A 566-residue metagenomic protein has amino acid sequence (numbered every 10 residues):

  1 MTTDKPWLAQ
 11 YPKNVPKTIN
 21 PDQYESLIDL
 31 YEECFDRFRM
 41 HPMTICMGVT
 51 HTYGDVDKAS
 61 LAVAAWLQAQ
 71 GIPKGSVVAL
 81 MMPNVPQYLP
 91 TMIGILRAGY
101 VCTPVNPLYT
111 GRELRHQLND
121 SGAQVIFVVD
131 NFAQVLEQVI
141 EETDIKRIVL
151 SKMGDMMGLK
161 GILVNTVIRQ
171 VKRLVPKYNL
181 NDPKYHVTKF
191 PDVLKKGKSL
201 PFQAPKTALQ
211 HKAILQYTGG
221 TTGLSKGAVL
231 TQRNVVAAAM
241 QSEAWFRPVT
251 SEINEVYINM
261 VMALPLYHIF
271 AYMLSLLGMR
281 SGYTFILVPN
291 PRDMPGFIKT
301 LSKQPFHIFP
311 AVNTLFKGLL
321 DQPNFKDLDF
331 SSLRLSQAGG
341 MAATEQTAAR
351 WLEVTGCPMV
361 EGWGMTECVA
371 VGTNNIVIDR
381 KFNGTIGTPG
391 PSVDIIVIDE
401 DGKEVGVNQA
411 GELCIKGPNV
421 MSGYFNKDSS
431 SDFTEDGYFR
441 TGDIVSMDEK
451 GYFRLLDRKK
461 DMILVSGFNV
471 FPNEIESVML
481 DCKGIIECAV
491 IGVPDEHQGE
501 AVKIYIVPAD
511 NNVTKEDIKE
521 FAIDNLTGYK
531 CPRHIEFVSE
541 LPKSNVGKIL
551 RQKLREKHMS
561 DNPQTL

Functional and structural regions predicted by a protein language model:
Q23, M40-V85, L89-I93, T110-R115: Conserved AMP-binding/adenylate-forming core of the ANL superfamily
T52-G54, A213-M240: Conserved AMP-binding A3 loop
I126, D130, F309, G417 (+5 more regions): AMP-binding/adenylate-forming catalytic core of the ANL superfamily
T166, F306-A311, L320-K381, D394: Gly/Ser/Thr-rich phosphate-binding loop
Y178-Y217, L224, V249-N259: Conserved pre-ATP/AMP-binding loop-to-beta segment of ANL
V236-N259, Y267-H307, Q322: Conserved AMP-binding/adenylation subdomain of ANL enzymes
F382, I396-I415, M447-K450, N511-K515 (+1 more regions): Conserved beta-loop-beta connector loops within the AMP-binding
T388-S392, K403-D436, V470: Conserved ATP/PPi-binding loop(s) of AMP-dependent carboxylate-activating enzymes
